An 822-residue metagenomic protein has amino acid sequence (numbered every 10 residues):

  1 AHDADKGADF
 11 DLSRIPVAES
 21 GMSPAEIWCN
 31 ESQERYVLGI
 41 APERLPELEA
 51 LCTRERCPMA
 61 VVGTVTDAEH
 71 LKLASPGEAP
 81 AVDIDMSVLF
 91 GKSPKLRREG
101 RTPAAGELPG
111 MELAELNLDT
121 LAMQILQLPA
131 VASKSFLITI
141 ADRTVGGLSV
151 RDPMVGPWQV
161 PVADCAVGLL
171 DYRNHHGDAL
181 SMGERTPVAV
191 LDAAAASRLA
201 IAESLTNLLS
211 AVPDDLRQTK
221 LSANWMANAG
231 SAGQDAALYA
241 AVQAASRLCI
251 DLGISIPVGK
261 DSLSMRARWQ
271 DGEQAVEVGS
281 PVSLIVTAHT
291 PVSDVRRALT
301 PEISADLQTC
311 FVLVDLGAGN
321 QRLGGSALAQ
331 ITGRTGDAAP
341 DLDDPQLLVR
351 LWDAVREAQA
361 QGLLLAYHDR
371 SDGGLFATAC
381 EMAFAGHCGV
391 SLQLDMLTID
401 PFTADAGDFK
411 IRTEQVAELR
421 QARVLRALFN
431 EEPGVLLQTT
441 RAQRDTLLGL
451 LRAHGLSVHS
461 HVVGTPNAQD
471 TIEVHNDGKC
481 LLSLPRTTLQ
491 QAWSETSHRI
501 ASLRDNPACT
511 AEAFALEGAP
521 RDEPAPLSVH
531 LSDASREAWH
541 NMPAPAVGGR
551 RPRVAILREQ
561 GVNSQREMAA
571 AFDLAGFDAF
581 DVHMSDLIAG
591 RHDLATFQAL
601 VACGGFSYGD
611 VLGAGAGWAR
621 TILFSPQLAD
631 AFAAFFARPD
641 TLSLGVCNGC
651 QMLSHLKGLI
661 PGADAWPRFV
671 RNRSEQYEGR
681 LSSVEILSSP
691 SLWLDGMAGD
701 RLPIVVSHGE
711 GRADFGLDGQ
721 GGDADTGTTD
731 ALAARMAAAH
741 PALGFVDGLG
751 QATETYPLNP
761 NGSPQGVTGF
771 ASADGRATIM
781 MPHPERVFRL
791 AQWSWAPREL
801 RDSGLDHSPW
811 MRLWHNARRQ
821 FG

Functional and structural regions predicted by a protein language model:
A1-H2, Q159, L205-D215, L363-F384 (+6 more regions): Conserved phosphate/anionic-ligand binding catalytic regions in large, soluble enzymes, centered on
H2-G7, H175, M382-G386, R566-D581: Short helix-loop-beta junction
A8-L12, A60-T64, V167-L169, A179-S181 (+12 more regions): General beta-strand structural signal in soluble alpha/beta enzymes
C29, P42-N174, E184-A189, P213 (+4 more regions): Intein/HINT protein-splicing elements and their conserved insertion hotspots or analogous self-processing inserts
V190-A267: A glycine-rich phosphate/pyrophosphate-binding beta-strand-loop-alpha-helix module
V463, G590-H592, A633-A634, W666-G822: Amide-donor transfer/coupling interface in amidating biosynthetic enzymes
N476, C480-V646, C650-A665, V670-E678 (+2 more regions): N-terminal beta1-alpha1 cap of cysteine-dependent amidohydrolase-like domains
